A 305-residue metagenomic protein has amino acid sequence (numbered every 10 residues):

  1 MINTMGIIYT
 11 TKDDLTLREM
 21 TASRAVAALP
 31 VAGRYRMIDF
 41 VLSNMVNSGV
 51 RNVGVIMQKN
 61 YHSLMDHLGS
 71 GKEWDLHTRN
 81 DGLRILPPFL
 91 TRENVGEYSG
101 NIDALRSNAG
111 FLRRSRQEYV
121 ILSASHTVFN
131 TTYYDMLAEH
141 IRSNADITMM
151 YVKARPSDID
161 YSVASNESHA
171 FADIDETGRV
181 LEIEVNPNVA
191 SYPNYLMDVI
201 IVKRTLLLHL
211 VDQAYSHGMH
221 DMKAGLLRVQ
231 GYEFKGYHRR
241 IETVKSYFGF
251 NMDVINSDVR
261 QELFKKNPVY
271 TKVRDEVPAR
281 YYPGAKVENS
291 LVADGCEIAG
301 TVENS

Functional and structural regions predicted by a protein language model:
M1-A32, S43, S48-N52: N-terminal nucleotide-binding beta1-loop-alpha1 segment
M1-T10, T205, D212-S305: Left-handed beta-helix
R36, N44-V46, D103, Y134 (+5 more regions): Catalytic cores of nucleotide-enabled group-transfer and carboxylate-activating enzymes in metabolic and assembly-line
D66, E73-R116: Short phosphate-binding loop-to-helix
R116, N130-T205: Conserved core of the sugar-phosphate nucleotidyltransferase
V120: Short aromatic/hydrophobic "clamp" motif used to bind/position activated sugar donors
S123-A124: Active-site acidic Asp-centered loop
